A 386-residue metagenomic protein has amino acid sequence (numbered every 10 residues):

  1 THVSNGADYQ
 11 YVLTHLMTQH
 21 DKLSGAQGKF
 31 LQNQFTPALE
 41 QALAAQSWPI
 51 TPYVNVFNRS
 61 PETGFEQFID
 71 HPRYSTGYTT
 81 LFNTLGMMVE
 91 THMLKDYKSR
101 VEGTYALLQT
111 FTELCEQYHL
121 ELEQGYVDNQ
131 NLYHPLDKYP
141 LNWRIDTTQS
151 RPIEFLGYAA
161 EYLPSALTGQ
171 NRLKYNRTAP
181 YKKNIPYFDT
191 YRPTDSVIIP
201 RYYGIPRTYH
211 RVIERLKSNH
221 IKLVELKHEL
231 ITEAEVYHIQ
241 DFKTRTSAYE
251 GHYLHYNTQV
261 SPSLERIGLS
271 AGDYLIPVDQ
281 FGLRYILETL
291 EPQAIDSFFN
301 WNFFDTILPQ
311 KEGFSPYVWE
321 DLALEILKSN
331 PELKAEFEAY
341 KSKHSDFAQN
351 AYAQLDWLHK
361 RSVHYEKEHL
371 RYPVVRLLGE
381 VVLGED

Functional and structural regions predicted by a protein language model:
T1-D386: Structured catalytic-domain cores with a bias toward divalent-metal coordination
